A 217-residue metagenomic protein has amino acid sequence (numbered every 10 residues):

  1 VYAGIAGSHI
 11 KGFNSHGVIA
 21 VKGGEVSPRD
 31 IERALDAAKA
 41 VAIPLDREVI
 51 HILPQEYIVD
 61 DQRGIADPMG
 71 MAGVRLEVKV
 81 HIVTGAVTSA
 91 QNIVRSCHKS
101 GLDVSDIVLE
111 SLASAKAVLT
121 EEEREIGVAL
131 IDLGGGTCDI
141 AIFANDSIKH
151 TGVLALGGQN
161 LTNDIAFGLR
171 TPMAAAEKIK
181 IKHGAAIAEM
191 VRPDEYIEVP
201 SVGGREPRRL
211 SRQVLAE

Functional and structural regions predicted by a protein language model:
V1-L130, S147-K149, L169-E217: Nucleotide/phosphate-binding catalytic cleft detector across ATP-hydrolyzing and phosphate-transferring enzymes
I126-G168: Glycine-rich phosphate-binding loop of actin/hexokinase-like ATP-binding domains
